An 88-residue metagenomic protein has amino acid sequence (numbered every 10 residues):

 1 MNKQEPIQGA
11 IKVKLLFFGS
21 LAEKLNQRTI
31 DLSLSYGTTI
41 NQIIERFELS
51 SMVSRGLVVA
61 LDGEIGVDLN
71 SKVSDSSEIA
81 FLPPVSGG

Functional and structural regions predicted by a protein language model:
M1-G87: Ubiquitin-like/PB1-type beta-grasp interaction modules and other compact soluble beta-rich domains
